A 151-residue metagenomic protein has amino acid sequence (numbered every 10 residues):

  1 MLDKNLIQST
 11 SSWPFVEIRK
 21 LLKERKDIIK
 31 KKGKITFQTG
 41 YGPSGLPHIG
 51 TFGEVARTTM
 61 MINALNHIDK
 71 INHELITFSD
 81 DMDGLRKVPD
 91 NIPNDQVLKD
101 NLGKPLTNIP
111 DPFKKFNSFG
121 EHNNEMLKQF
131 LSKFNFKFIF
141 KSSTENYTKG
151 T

Functional and structural regions predicted by a protein language model:
M1-G150: N-terminal Rossmann-like or analogous alpha/beta NTP/dinucleotide-binding catalytic cores that position adenine
